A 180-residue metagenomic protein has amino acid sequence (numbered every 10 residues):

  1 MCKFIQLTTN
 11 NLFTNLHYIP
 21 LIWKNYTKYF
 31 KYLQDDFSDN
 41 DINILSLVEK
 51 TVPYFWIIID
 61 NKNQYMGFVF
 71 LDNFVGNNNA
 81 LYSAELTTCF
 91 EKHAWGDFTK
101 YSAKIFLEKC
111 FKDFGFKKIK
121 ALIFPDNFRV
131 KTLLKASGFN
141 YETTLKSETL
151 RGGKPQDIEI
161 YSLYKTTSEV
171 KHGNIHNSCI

Functional and structural regions predicted by a protein language model:
M1-W23, F55-I180: Acyl-donor (CoA/ACP) binding surface of acyl/acetyltransferases
H17-F37: Helix-loop element at the rim of GNAT/NAT acetyltransferase active sites that forms part of the acceptor-substrate
Y29, E49-K50, K154: Short glycine-enriched loop/turn motifs at secondary-structure junctions
Q34-F55: Active-site rim helix/loop that mediates acceptor-substrate recognition in acyltransferases
